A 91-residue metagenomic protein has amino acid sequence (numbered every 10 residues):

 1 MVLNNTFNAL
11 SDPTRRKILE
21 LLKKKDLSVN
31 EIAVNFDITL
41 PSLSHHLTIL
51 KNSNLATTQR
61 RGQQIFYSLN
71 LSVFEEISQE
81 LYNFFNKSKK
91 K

Functional and structural regions predicted by a protein language model:
V2-P41, Q64-V73: N-terminal helix-turn-helix DNA-binding core of bacterial DNA-binding proteins
L3, S68-K91: Conserved segment of winged-helix/HTH DNA-binding domains
R15, H46, N54, G62: Conserved phosphate-binding and hydrolysis motifs of nucleotide-dependent enzymes
V34, H45, K51-N52: Alpha-helical residues within the helix-turn-helix
L47-T48, Y82: Local alpha-helix boundary/kink/capping signal
K51-R61, S68: Beta-hairpin "wing" of winged helix-turn-helix
